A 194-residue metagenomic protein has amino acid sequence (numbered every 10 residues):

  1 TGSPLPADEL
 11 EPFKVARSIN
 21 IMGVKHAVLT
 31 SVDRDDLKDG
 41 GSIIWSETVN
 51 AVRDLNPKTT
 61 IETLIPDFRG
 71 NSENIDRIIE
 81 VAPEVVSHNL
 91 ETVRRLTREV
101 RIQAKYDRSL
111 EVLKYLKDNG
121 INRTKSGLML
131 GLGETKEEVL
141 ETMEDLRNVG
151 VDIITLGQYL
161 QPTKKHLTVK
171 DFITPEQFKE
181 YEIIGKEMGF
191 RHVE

Functional and structural regions predicted by a protein language model:
T1-E11: Canonical Radical SAM [4Fe-4S] cluster-binding loop centered on the CxxxCxxC motif and its immediate flanking residues
F13-K14, N20-G23, E47-T59, E73 (+2 more regions): Auxiliary Fe-S-binding modules of radical SAM enzymes
K14-N20, S31-G40, F68: Active-site beta->alpha loop and helix N-cap motifs at the rims of alpha/beta catalytic domains
A27-E47, G133-E138: Conserved glycine-rich "GG(E/T)P / GGGxP" loop and the immediately following alpha-helix in the radical SAM core
A27-L29, I61, V86-H88, I154 (+1 more regions): Hydrophobic residues within beta-strands of alpha/beta enzymes
V32-R34, L64-G70, E91-V93, G127-G133 (+1 more regions): Active-site beta-loop-alpha junctions enriched in small/polar residues
D36-T48, R95-L96, V100-L110: Active-site-adjacent beta->alpha loops and helix N-cap segments on the catalytic face of soluble alpha/beta enzymes
